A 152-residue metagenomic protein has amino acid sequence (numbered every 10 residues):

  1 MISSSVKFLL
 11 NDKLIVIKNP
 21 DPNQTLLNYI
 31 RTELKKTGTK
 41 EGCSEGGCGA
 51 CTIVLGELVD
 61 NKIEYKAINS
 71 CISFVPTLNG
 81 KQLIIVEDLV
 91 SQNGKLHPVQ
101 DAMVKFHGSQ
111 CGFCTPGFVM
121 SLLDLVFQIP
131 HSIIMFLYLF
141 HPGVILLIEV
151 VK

Functional and structural regions predicted by a protein language model:
M1-K152: Signature of N-terminal electron-transfer/Fe-S-associated modules in redox systems
